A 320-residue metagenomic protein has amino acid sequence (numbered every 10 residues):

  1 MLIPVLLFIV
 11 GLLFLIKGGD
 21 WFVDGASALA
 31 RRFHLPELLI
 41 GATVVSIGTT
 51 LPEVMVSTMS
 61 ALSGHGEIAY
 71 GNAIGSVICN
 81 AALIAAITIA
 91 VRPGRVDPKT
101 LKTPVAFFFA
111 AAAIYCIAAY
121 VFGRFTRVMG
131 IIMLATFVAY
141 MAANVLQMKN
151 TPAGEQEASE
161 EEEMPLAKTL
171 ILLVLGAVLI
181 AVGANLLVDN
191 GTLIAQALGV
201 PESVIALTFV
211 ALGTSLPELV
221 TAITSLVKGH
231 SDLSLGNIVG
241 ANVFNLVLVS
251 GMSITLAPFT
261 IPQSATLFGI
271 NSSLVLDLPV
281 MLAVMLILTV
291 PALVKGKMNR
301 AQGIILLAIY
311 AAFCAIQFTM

Functional and structural regions predicted by a protein language model:
M1-M320: Hydrophobic alpha-helical segments, chiefly the membrane-spanning helices and signal/signal-anchor peptides
